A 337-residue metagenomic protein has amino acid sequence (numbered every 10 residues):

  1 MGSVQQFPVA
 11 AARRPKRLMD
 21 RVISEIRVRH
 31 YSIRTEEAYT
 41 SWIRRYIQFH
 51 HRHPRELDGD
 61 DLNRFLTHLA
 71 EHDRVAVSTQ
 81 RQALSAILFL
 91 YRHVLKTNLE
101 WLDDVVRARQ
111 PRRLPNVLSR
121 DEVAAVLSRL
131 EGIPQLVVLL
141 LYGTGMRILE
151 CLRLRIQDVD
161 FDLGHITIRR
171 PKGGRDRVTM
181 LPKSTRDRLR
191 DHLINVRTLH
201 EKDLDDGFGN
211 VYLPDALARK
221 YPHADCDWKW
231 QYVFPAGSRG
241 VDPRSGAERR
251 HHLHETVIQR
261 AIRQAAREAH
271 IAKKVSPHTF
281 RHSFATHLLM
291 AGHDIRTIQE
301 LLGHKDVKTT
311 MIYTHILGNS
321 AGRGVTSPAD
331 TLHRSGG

Functional and structural regions predicted by a protein language model:
M1-G337: Conserved catalytic core of the tyrosine transesterase superfamily
